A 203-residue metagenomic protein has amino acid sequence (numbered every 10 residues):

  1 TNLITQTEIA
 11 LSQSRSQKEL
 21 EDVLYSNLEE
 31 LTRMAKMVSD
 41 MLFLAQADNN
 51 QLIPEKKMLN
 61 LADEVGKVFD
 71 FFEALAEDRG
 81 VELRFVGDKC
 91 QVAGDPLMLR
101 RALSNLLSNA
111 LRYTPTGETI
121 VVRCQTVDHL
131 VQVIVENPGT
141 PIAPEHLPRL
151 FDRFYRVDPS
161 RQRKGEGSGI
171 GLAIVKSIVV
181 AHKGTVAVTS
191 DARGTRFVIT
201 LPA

Functional and structural regions predicted by a protein language model:
Q6, E29-M34: Short alpha-helical segment of the dimerization/phosphotransfer core of two-component systems
E19, N49-P54, G87, Q91-G94: Conserved micro-motifs of the catalytic ATP-binding
E55-D70: A conserved beta-strand-to-alpha-helix junction within the catalytic ATP-binding
L75-F85, C90: Short conserved segments within the C-terminal catalytic ATPase subdomain
G117-H129: Short beta-strand/loop element within the Bergerat-fold HATPase_c
I142-R156: Short conserved segment of the HATPase_c
K183-G184: Conserved glycine-rich
